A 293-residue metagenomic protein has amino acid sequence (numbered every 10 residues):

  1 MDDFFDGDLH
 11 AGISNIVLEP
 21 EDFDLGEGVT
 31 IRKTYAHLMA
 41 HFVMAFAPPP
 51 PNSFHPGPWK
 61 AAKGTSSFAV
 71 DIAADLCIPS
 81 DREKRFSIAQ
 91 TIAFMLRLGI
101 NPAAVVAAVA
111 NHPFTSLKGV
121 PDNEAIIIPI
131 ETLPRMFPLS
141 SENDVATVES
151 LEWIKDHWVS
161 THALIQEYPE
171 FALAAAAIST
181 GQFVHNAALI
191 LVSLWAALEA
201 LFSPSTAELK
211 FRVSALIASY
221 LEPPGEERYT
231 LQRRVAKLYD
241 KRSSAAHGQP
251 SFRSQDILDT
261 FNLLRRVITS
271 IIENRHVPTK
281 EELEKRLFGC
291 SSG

Functional and structural regions predicted by a protein language model:
M1-L189, R266-G293: Charged, non-catalytic interaction/linker regions at domain boundaries that couple catalytic cores to substrate
F171-A174, A187-L194, L198, K210 (+2 more regions): Short runs of predominantly hydrophobic/aromatic residues within well-ordered alpha helices that form helix-helix
A174-G181, W195-L198, I217, R242: Short alpha-helical scaffolding segments that buttress acidic/His motifs in well-ordered protein cores
A177, L194, K210-S214, S251 (+1 more regions): Composition- and surface-driven signal marking solvent-exposed, interaction-prone regions in large proteins
G181, H185, L198-S205, Y220-L221 (+3 more regions): Generic structural signal for hydrophobic core residues of well-folded globular domains
N186-I190, L209, E227-L231, R253-I257: Residue-level recognition of alpha-helical structural elements
V192-Y229: Flexible secondary-structure boundary motifs
Y229-Q255: Histidine-centered, metal-coordinating catalytic motifs and their short helical/loop contexts
